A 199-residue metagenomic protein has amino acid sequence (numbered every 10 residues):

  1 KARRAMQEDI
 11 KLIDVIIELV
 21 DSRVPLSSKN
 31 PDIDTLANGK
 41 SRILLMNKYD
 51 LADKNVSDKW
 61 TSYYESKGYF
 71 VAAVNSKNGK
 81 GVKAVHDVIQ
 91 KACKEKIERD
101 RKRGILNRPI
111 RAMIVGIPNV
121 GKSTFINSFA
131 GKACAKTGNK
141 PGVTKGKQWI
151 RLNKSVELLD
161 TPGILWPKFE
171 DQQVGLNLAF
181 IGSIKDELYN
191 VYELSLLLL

Functional and structural regions predicted by a protein language model:
K1-I16, R23-R42, N55, F70 (+1 more regions): Helix-rich effector regions associated with P-loop NTPase G domains
S22, K48: Residue-level signal for short, function-critical loop segments
R23, L36, K67, V88-K96 (+3 more regions): Conserved, well-folded catalytic cores of nucleic-acid-processing and energy-transducing macromolecular machines
P31-D34, D58-T61, H86-V88, N127-F129 (+1 more regions): Short, glycine/charged-enriched secondary-structure capping and boundary segments
I43, Y49-G116, C134: Canonical P-loop GTPase G-domain recognition
Y64, V85, F125, D160-T161 (+1 more regions): Conserved RecA-like P-loop NTPase ATPase core
S76, I126, V156-L159: Conserved active-site beta-strand-loop modules that form the wall/rim of enzyme catalytic pockets and either contain
R111-G131, T161: Glycine-rich phosphate-binding P-loop
